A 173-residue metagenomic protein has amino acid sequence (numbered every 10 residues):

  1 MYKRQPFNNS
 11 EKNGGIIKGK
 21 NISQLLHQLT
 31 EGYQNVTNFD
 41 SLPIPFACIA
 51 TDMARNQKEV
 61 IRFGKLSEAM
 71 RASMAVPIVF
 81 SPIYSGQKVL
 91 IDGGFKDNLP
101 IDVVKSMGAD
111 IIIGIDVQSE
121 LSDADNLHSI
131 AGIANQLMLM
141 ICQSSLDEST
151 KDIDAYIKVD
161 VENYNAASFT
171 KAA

Functional and structural regions predicted by a protein language model:
K3-A173: Patatin-like phospholipase
